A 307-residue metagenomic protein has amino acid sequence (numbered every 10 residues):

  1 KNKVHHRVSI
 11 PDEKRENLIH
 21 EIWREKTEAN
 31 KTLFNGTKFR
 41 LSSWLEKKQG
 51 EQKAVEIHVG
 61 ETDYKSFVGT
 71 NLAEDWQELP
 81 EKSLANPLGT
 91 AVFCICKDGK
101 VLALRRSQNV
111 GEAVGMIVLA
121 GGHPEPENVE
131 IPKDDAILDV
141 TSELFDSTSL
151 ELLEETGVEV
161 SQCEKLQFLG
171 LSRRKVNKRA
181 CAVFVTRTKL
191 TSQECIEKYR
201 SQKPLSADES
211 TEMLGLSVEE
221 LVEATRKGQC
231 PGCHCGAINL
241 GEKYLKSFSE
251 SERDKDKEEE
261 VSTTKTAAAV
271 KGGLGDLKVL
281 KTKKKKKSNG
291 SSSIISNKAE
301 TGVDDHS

Functional and structural regions predicted by a protein language model:
K1-L153, V158-S307: N-terminal leader/linker segments that precede catalytic domains of diphosphate-processing enzymes
